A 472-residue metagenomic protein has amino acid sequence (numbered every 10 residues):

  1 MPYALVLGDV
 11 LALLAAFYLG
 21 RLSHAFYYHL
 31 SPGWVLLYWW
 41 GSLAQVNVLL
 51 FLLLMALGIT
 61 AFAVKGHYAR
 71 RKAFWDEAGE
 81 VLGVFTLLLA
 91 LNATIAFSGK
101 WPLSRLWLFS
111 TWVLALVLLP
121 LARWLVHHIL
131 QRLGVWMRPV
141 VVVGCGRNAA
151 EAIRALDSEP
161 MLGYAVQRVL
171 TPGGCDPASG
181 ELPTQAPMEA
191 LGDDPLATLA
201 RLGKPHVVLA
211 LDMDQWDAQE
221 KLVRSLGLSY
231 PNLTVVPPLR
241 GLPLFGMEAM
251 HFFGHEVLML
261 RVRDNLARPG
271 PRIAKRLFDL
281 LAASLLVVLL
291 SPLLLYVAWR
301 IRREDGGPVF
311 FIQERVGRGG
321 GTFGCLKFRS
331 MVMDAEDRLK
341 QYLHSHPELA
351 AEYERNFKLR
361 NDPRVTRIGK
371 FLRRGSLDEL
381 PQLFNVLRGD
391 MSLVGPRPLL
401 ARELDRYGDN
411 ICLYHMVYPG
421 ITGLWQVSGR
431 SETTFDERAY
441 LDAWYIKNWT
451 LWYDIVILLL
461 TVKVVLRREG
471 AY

Functional and structural regions predicted by a protein language model:
M1-A12, A16, A69-A73, A122-V288 (+1 more regions): N-terminal hydrophobic signal-anchor/signal peptide
M1-W136, V140, Y164, Y472: Signature of alpha-helical transmembrane segments in polytopic membrane proteins
V46, V81-F85, L277-V288, G375: Loop-to-transmembrane-helix entry motif
A78, G144, V207, L233 (+5 more regions): Residue-level signature of catalytic and energy-coupling elements of molecular machines, predominantly ATP/GTP-dependent
V81-F85, V135-I153, P308-M331: Membrane-cytosol interface motif
R240-L242, G246-M250, E256, F310-P363 (+1 more regions): Short, glycine-rich, amphipathic interfacial segments at transmembrane boundaries or analogous
G270-R338, N385, I457-Y472: A hydrophobic, helix-centered structural microdomain
E352-Y418, I457-V465: A short, structured surface patch at a secondary-structure boundary
